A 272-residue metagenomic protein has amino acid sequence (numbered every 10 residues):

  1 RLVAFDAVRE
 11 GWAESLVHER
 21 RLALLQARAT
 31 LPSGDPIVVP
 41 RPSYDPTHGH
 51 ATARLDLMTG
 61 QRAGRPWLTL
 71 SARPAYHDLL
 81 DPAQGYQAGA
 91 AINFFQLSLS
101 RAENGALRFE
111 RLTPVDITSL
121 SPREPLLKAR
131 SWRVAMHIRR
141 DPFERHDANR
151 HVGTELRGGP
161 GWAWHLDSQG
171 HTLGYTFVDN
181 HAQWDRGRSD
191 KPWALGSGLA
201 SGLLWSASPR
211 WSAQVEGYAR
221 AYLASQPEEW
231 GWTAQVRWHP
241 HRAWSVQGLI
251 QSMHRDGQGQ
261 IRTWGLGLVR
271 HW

Functional and structural regions predicted by a protein language model:
R1-G89: Outer-membrane beta-barrel initiation region
Y44, H50-A51, Y76, D81-S98 (+3 more regions): Phosphate/adenylate-binding glycine loop and adjacent helical scaffold
A53-L55, L70, N93-F95, K128-M136 (+6 more regions): Transmembrane beta-strands of outer-membrane beta-barrel proteins
T59-A63, Y76-D78, Q96-E103, T118 (+7 more regions): Transmembrane beta-strands of outer-membrane beta-barrel pores
G64-L68, A106-L112, R150-L156, K191-S197 (+2 more regions): Residues that define the transmembrane beta-barrel architecture of outer-membrane proteins
S71-R73, T113-V115, R157-G161, A200-G202 (+2 more regions): Outer-membrane beta-barrel architecture
A72, R237-H239, Q247-I250, Q260-W272: Outer-membrane beta-barrel "beta-signal"
D78-G85, I92-F94, S119-A129, A163-L173 (+3 more regions): Repeated loop/turn-to-beta-strand initiation elements of outer-membrane beta-barrel proteins
